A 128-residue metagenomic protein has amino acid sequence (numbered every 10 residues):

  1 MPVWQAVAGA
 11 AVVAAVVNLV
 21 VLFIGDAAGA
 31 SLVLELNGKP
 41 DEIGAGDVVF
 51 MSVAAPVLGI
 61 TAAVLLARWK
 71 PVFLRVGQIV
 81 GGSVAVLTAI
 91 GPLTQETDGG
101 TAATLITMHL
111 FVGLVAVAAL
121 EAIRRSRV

Functional and structural regions predicted by a protein language model:
V3, V7, V64-A85: Internal alpha-helical transmembrane segments of multi-pass membrane proteins
A6, G46-V48, T101: Short alpha-helical transmembrane interface motifs in multi-pass membrane proteins
A6-A10, A14, F111-V128: Membrane-water interface at the C-terminal end of transmembrane alpha helices
A8, V12, V49-A54, T107: Hydrophobic alpha-helical transmembrane segments of multi-pass membrane proteins
A15-S31: Transmembrane alpha-helix/helix-exit interface in multi-pass inner-membrane proteins
L32-G44: Perimembrane loop-to-helix junctions flanking transmembrane segments
D41-V57: Interfacial helix-start motif at the membrane-water boundary
I90-T104: Membrane-helix boundary connector in multi-pass membrane proteins
